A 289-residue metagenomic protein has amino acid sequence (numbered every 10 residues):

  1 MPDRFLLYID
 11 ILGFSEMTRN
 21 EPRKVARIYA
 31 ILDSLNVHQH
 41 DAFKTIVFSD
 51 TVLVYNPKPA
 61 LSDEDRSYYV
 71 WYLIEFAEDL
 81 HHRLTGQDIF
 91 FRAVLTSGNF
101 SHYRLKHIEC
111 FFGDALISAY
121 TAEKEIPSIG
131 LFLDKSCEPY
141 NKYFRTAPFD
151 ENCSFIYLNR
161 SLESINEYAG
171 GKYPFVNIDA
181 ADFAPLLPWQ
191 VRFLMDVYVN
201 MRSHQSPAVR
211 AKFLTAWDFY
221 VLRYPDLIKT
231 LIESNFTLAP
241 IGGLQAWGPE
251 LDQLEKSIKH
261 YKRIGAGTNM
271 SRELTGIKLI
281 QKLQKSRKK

Functional and structural regions predicted by a protein language model:
M1-D79: Catalytic NTP-binding/metal-coordinating core of nucleotidyl cyclase/transferase enzymes
I11, S97-G98, K135: Residues immediately flanking
M17-R19, P57, Y103-F111, K142-R145: A short acidic (Asp/Glu
S34, I129, K135-K289: Intrinsically disordered, glycine/charged-rich C-terminal tails and inter-domain linkers that flank nucleotidyl cyclase
L80-L84: Conserved kinase catalytic-core helix
T85-Q87, K124: Acidic, polar low-complexity intrinsically disordered regions
I89-Y103: A short glycine-enriched loop-to-beta-strand structural element that forms part of the catalytic core of nucleotide
A115-C137: Catalytic/regulatory signature loops of cyclic-dinucleotide turnover enzymes and related class III nucleotidyl cyclases
